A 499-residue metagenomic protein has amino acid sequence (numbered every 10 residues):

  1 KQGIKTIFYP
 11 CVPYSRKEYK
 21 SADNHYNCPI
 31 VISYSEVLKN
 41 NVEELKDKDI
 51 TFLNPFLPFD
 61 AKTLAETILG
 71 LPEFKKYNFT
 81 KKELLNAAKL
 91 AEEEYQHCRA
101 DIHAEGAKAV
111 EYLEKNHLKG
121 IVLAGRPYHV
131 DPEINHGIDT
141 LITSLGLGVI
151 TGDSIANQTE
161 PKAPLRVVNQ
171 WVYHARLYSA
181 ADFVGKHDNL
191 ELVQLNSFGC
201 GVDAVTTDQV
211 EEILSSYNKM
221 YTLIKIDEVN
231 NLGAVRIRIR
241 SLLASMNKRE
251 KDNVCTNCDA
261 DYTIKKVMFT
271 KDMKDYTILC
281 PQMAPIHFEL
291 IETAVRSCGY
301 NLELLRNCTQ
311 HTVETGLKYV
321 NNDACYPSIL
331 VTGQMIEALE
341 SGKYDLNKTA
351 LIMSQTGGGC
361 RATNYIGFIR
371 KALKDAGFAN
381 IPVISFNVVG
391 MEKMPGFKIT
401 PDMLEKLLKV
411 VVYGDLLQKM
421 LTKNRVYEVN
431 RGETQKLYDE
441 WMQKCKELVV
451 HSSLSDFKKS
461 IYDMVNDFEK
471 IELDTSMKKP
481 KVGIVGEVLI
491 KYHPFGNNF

Functional and structural regions predicted by a protein language model:
K1-F499: An N-terminal assembly and electron-transfer interface module characteristic of large anaerobic redox and radical
